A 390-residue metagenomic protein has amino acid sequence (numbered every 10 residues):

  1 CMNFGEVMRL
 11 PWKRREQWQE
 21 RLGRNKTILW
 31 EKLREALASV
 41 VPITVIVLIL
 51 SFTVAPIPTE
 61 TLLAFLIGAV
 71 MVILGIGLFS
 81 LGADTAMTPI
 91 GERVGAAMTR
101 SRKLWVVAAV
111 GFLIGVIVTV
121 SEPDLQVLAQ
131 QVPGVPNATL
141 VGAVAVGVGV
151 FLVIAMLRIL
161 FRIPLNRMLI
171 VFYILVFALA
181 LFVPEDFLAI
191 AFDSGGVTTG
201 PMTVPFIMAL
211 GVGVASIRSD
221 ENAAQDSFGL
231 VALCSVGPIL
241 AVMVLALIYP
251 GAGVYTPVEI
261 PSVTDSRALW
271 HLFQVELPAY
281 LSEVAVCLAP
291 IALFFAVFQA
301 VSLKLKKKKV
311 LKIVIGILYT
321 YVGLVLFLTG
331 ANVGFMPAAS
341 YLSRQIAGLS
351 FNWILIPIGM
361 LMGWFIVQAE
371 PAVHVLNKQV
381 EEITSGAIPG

Functional and structural regions predicted by a protein language model:
C1-A36, G91-W105, S219-S227, Y249-P278 (+3 more regions): Intrinsically disordered, low-complexity non-transmembrane regions of multi-pass membrane transporters
C1-G5, S39-V54, G68-L78, V110-I117 (+7 more regions): Hydrophobic core segments of alpha-helical transmembrane domains in multi-pass membrane transport and ion-translocation
C1-M2, V132-A143, L152-L247, L272-E276 (+2 more regions): Membrane-core helix-loop-helix motifs of multi-pass transport proteins
W30-A36, I57-I67, T99, V132-V141 (+5 more regions): Interfacial loop-to-helix junctions that mark the boundaries of transmembrane helices in multi-pass membrane
E31-S39, L63-A69, A97-A108, L165-I170 (+2 more regions): Alpha-helical transmembrane segments and their helix-start/interface "positive-inside/aromatic belt" motifs in integral
P56, S80-I90, I117-L128, E185-L188 (+2 more regions): Transmembrane alpha-helix boundary signature
L62-I67, P261-A372: Transmembrane helical segments that form the transport core of multi-pass membrane transport proteins
G95-A96, L104-L175, W353-G390: Helix-loop-helix junctions within the multi-pass membrane cores of secondary transporters/permeases
